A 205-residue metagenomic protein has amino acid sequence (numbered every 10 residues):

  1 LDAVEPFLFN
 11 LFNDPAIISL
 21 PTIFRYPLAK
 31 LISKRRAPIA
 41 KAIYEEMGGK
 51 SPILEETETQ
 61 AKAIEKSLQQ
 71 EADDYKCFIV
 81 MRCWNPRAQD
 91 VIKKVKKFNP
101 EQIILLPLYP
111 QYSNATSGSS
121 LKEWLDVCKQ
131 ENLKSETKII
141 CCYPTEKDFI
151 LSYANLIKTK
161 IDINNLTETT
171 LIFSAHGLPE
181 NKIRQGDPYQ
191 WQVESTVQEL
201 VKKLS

Functional and structural regions predicted by a protein language model:
L1-S205: Active-site-proximal alpha-helix that buttresses catalytic centers in soluble enzyme cores
